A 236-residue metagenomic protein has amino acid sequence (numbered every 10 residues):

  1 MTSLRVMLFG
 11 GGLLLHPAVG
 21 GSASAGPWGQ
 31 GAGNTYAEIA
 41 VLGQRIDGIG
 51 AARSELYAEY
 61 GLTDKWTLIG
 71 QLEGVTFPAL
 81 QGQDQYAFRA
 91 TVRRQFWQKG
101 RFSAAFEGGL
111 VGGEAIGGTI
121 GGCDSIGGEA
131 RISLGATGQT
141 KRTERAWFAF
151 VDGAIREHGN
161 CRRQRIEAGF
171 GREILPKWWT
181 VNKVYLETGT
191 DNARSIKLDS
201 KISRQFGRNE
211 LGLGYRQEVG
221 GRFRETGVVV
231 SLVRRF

Functional and structural regions predicted by a protein language model:
M1-S3: N-terminal secretory signal peptides that target proteins for export/translocation
R5-P17: Bacterial N-terminal signal peptides
A18-L68, L72-T76: Short glycine/proline- and aromatic-enriched beta-strand/turn motifs that initiate or cap beta-hairpins
A51-R53, Y86, Q164-R165, S195-K197: Short, surface-exposed coil-to-beta transition loops
Q71-Q164, A168, P176, V184 (+4 more regions): Outer-membrane pore/translocation modules
E173, V181-N182: Acidic/His-leaning functional-site neighborhoods
V184, G189-F236: Predominantly the C-terminal beta-signal and adjacent terminal strand-loop region of outer-membrane beta-barrel
